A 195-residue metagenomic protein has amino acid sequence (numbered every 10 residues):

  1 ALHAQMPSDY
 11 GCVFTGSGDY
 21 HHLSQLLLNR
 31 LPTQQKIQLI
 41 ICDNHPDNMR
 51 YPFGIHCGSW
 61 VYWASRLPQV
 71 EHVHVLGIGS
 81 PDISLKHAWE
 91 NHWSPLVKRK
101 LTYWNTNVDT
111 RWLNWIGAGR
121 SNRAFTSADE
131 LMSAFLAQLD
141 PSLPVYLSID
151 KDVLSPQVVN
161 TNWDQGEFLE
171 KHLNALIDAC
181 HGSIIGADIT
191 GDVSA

Functional and structural regions predicted by a protein language model:
A1-A195: Conserved alpha-helical scaffold segments that buttress catalytic/binding sites
